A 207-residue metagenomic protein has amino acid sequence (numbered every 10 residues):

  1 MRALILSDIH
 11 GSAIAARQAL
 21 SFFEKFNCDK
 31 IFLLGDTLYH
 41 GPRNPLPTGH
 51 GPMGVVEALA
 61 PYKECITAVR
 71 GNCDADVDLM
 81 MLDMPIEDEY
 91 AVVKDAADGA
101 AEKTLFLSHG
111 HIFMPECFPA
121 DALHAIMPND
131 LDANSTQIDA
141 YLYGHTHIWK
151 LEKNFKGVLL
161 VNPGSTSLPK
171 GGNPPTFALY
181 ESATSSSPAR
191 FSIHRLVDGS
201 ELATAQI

Functional and structural regions predicted by a protein language model:
M1, K103-L105: Nucleotide donor/acceptor-binding cores
R2-D95, G99: Core catalytic region of metal-dependent phosphoesterases/phosphodiesterases, especially metallo-beta-lactamase-like
I5-D8, I31-D36, I66-N72, F106-H109 (+2 more regions): Active-site neighborhood of phospho(di)ester-bond hydrolases with catalytic His/Asp-centered motifs
H40-R43, D76-L79, F106, M114-C117 (+2 more regions): Short acidic/glycine-rich loop or secondary-structure boundary segments that cap or lie
M84, E89, A101, H111-H194: Conserved beta-sheet core of the metallophosphoesterase superfamily
Y90, A205-I207: Binuclear metal-ion centers of metallo-dependent hydrolases, dominated by the metallo-beta-lactamase
F191-T204: Short, solvent-exposed aromatic-acidic interface loops
